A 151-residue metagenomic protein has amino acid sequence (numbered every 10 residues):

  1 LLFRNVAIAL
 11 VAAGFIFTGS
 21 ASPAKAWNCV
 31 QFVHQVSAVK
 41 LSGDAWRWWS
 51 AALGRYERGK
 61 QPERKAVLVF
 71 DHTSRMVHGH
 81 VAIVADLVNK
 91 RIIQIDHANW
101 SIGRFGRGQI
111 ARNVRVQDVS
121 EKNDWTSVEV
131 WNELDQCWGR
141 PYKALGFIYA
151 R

Functional and structural regions predicted by a protein language model:
L1-L10: Bacterial N-terminal signal peptides that target proteins for export
G14-P23: C-terminal segment of classical bacterial N-terminal signal peptides
A24-V88: Secreted/periplasmic proteins that engage bacterial cell-wall peptidoglycan
N89-R151: Aromatic- and glycine-rich peptidoglycan recognition patches
